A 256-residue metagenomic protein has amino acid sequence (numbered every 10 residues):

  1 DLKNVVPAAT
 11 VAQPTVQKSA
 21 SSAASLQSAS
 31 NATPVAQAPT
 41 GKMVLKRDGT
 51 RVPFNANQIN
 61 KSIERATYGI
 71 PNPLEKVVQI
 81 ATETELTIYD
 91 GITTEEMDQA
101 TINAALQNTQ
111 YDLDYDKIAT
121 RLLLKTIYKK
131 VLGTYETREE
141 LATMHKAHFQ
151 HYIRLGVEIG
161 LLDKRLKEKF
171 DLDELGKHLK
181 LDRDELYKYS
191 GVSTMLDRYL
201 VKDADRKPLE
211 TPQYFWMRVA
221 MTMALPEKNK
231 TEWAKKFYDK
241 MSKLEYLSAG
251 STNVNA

Functional and structural regions predicted by a protein language model:
D1-A256: Extended catalytic cores of very large enzyme megasubunits
